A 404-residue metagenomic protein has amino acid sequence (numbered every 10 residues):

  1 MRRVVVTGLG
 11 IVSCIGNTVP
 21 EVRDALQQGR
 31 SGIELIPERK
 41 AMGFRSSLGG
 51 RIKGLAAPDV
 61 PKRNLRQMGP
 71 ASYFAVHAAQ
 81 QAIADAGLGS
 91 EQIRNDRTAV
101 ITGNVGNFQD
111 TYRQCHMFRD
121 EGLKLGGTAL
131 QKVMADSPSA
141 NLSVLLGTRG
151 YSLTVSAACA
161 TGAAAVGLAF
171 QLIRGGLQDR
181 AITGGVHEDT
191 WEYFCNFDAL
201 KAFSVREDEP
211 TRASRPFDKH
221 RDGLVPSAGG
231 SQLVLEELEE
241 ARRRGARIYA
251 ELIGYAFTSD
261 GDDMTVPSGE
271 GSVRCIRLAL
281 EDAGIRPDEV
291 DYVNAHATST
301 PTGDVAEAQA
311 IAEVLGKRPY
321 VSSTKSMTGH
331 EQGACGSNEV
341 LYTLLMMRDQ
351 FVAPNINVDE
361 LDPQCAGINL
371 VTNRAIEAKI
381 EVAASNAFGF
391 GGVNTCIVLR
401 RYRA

Functional and structural regions predicted by a protein language model:
M1-N64, A86, E239-E251, L341-N355 (+2 more regions): ACP-dependent fatty acid/polyketide chain-elongation machinery
R3-T7, R30-L35, D208-A283, Y292 (+1 more regions): Condensing-enzyme catalytic core mediating Claisen C-C bond formation in acyl metabolism
V6, E21, Q27-A157, V186-F194 (+1 more regions): Conserved beta-ketoacyl condensing-enzyme motif
G8, L26, A79, V100 (+10 more regions): Conserved small-residue
P20-D24, Q109-L123, L172-G175, N196-E207 (+3 more regions): A glycine- and small-aliphatic-rich helix-loop capping segment at beta-alpha/alpha-beta transitions that lines
A75-L88, P138, S143-L146, S152-V186 (+3 more regions): Active-site-proximal alpha-helical scaffold in enzymes
E121-G126, G167, Q171, E188-R243 (+1 more regions): Glycine-/small-residue-rich "gating" segment that lines the acyl/pantetheine channel and substrate pocket
L177-D222, Y255-P267, A295-D304, R318-I368: Acyl-CoA/ACP chain-elongation machinery
